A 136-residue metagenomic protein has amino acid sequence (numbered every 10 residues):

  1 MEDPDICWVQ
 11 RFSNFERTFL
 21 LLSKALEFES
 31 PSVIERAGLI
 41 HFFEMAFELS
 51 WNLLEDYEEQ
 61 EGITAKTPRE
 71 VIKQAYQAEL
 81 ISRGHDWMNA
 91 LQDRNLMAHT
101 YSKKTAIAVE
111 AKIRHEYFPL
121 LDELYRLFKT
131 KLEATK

Functional and structural regions predicted by a protein language model:
M1-K136: Solvent-exposed interaction patches of small proteins and small membrane subunits
